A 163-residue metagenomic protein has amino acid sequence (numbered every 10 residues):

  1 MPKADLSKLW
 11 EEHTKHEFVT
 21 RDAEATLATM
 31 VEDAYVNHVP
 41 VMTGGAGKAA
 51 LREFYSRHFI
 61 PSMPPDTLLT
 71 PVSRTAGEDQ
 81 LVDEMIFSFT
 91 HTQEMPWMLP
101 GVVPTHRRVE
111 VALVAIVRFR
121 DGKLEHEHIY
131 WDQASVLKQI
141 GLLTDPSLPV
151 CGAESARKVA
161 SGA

Functional and structural regions predicted by a protein language model:
M1-A163: C-terminal and inter-domain tail/linker signature
